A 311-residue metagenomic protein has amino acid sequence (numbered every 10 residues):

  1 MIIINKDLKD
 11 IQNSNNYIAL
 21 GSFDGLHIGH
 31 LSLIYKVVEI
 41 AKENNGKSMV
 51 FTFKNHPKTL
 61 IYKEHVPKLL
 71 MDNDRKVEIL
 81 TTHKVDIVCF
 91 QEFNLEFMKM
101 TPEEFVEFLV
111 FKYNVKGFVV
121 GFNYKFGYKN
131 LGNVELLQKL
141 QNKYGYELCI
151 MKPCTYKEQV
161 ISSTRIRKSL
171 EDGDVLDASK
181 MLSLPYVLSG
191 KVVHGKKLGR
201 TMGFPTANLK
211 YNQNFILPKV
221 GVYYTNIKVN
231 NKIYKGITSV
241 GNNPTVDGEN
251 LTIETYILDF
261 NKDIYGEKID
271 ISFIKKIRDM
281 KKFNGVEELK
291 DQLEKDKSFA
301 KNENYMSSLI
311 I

Functional and structural regions predicted by a protein language model:
I2-I4, V88, L148, I271: Generic structural signal for residues in well-ordered beta-strands
D7-D72: N-terminal catalytic cores of NTP/NDP-binding nucleotidyl/phosphoryl-transfer enzymes
K9-N13, L95-M98, T155-Q159: A short acidic, often aromatic-flanked loop/helix-cap motif at beta-alpha or helix-coil junctions that lines enzyme
H27, L80, F118, A178 (+2 more regions): Residue-level signal for inorganic ion chemistry
N45-M49, D86-I87, E147: Residues at the starts of beta-strands that form the adenosine-phosphate
T59-F122, F126-Y144: N-terminal Rossmann-like or analogous alpha/beta NTP/dinucleotide-binding catalytic cores that position adenine
Q141-I237: Glycine-rich, Lys/Arg-enriched anion-binding loops that position phosphate/diphosphate groups for phosphoryl
G195-I311: Phosphate/ribose-recognition catalytic cores of enzymes acting on nucleotide-derived substrates
